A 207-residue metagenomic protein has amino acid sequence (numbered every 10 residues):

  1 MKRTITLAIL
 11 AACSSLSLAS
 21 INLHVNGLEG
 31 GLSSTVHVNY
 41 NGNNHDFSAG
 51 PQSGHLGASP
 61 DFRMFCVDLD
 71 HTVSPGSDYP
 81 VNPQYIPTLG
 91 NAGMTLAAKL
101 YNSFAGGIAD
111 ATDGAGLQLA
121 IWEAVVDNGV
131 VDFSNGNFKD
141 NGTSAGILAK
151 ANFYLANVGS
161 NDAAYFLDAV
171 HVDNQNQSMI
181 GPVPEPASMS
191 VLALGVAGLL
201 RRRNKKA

Functional and structural regions predicted by a protein language model:
M1-I21, Q175-L199: Short, threonine-centered small-residue motifs that mark membrane-proximal processing/anchoring sites and TM-junction
M1-K2, A149, N204-K205: Generic cytosolic/nucleocytoplasmic N-terminal low-complexity/intrinsically disordered segments
L7-A11, L18, K150, D162-A163 (+3 more regions): Residue-level detector of intrinsically disordered, flexible termini and proteolytic processing junctions
A8, S74-G76, S190, A207: A broad, structure-centric signal for solvent-exposed, well-ordered loop/edge residues that line or flank functional
S20-G181: Short, surface-exposed polybasic-aromatic patches that bind anionic ligands, especially phosphate groups
V125, L192, R202: Active-site-proximal flexible loops/turns
L199-A207: C-terminal membrane-anchoring or membrane-association module
